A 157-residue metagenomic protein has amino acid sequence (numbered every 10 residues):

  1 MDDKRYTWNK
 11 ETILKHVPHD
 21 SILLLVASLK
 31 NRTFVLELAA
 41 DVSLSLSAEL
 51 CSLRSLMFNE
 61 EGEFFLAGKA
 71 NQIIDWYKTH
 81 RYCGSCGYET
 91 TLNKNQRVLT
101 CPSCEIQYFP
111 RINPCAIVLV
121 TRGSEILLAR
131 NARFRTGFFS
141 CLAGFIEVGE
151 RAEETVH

Functional and structural regions predicted by a protein language model:
M1-E60: N-terminal alpha-helical interaction blocks
L24-L29, L99-C101, V120: Short acidic-hydrophobic surface loop/beta-edge motif
K30-N31, N95-V98, S124-E125: Beta-strand-connecting loop/turn residues
V42-S85: A gly/proline- and charged-residue-enriched helix-loop-helix capping module
A67, Q72-A116: Acidic, metal-coordinating catalytic segment for phosphate/diphosphate chemistry, firing primarily on the Nudix
T90, F134, E147-V148: Glycine-/small-residue-rich active-site loops that bind phosphorylated ligands and cofactors
P102-C141: N-terminal strand-loop-strand
S140-H157: The catalytic Nudix box helix
